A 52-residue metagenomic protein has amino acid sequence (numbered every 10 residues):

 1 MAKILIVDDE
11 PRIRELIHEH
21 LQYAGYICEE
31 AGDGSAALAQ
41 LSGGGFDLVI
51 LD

Functional and structural regions predicted by a protein language model:
M1: Phosphate-coordination loops involved in phosphoryl transfer and adenosine-cofactor binding
L5, E30-L48: Acidic, metal-coordinating helix/loop segments flanking the phosphotransfer/catalytic sites of two-component signaling
D8: Conserved acidic carboxylate
P11-E29, G43: Two-component/phosphorelay signaling modules centered on CheY-like receiver
D52: Active-site residues of response regulator receiver
